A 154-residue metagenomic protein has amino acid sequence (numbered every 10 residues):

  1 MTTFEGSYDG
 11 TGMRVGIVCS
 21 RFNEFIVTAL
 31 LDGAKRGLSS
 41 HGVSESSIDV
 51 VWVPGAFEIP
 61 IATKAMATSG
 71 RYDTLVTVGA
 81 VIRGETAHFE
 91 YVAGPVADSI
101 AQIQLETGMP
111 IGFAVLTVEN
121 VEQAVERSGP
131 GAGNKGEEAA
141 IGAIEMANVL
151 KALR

Functional and structural regions predicted by a protein language model:
T2-P54: Glycine-rich phosphate/diphosphate-binding loop of Rossmann-like nucleotide-binding domains
G16, D49, D73-L75, M109-V115: Structural motif
R21-F22, A80-V81, L116-N120: Short, ordered loop/turn segments at secondary-structure junctions
E24, R36-S44, K64-R71, A101-L105 (+2 more regions): Generic secondary-structure signature for well-ordered alpha-helical cores
T28, D32, P60-K64, T68 (+2 more regions): Amphipathic, non-transmembrane alpha-helical secondary structure
V51-S69, L116, N120-V121: Glycine-rich oxoanion-binding loops at beta->alpha junctions
E58-I100: Glycine-rich phosphate-binding loop
F89, G94-R154: C-terminal binding/interaction regions
